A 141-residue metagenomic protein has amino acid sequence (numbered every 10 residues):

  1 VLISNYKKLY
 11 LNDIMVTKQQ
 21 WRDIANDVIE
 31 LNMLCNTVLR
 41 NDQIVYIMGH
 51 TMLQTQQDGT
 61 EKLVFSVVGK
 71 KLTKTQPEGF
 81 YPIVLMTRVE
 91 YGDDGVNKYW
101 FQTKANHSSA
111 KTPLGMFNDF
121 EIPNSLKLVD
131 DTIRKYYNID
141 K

Functional and structural regions predicted by a protein language model:
V1-T75: P-loop NTPase motor core
L53-K141: Conserved GTP-binding G-domain of TRAFAC-class P-loop NTPases and closely related GTPase folds
